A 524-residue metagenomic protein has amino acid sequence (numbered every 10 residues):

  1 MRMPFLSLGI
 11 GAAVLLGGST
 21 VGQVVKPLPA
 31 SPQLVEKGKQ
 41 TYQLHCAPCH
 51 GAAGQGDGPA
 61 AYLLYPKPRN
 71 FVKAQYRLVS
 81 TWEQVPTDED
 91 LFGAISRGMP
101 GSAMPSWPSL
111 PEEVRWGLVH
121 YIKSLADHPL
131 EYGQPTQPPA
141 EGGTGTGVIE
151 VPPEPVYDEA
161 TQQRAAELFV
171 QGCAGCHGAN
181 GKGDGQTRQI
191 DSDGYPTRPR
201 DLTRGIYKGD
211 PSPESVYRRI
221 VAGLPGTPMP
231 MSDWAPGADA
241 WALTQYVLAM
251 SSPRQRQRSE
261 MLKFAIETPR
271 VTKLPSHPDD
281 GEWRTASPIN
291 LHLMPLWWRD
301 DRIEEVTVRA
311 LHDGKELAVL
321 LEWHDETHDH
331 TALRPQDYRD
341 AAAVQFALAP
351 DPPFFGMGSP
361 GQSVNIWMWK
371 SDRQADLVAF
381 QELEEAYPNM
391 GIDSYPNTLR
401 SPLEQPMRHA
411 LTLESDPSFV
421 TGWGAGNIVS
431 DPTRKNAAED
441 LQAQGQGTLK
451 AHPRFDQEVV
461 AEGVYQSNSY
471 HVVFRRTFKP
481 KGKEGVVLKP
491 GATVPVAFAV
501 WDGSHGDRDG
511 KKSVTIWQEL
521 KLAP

Functional and structural regions predicted by a protein language model:
S7-G17: Bacterial N-terminal signal peptides
V21-T41, Y132-F169, R254-R258: Electrostatic cytochrome c docking/interface patches
Q33, K39-P66, G101-A103, L125-E131 (+3 more regions): Periplasmic/extracellular electron-transfer cofactor-ligation site, primarily the c-type cytochrome heme-c attachment
L63-P108, R115-L125, Q189-V247, R339: Extracytoplasmic electron-transfer domains, predominantly the class I c-type cytochrome c fold
R256-G281, P335-K435, K481-P524: Acidic/polar low-complexity flexible segments
V306-R309, V459-Y465: Beta-strand-rich interaction surfaces with strong enrichment in secreted/lumenal proteins
E316-W323, Y470-F478: Short, well-ordered beta-strand segments enriched in hydrophobic/aromatic residues
D325-A332, G482-E484: Short amphipathic, basic-aromatic surface patches that mediate peripheral association with negatively charged
